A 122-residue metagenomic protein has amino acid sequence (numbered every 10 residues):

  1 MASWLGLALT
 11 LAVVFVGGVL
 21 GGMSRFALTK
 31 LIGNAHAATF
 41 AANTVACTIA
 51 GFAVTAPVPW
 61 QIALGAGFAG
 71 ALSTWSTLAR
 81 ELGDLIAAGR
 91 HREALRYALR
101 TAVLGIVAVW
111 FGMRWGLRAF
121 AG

Functional and structural regions predicted by a protein language model:
M1-G122: Membrane-interface helix-loop junctions in multi-pass transporters/channels
